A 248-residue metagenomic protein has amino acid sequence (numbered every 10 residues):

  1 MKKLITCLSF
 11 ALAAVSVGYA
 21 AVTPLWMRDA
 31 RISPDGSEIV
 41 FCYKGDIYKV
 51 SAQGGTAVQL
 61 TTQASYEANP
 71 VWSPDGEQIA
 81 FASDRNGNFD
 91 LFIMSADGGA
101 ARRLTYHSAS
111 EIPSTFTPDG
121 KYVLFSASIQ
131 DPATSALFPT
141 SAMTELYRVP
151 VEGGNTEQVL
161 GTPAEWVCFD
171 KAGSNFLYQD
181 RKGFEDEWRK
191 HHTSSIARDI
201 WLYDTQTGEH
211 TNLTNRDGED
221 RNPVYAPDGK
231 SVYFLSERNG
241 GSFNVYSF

Functional and structural regions predicted by a protein language model:
M1-L4: Positively charged n-region of N-terminal signal peptides that target proteins for export
C7-S16: Bacterial N-terminal signal peptides
A21-G36: Short N-terminal segments immediately surrounding and downstream of signal-peptide cleavage
V22-P24, C42-Y48, T56, T61-E67 (+8 more regions): A flexible loop/linker signature enriched in serine peptidases of the S9 family
A52: Short, conserved catalytic or interaction motifs in soluble domains
